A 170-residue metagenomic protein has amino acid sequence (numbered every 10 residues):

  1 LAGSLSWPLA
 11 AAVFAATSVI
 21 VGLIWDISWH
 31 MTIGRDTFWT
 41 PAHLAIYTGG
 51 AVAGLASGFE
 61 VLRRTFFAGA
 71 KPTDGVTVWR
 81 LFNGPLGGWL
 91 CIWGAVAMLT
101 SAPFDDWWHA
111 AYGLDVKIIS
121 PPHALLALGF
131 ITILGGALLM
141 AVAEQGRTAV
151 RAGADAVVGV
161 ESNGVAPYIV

Functional and structural regions predicted by a protein language model:
L1, S18, T73-R80, M98: N-proximal short alpha-helices
L1-L55: N-terminal signal-anchor module of multipass membrane proteins
P8-G22, C91-L99, Y168-V170: Alpha-helical transmembrane segments
S18-W25, G49, A56, A97 (+3 more regions): Membrane-embedded alpha-helical transmembrane segments of multi-pass integral membrane proteins
S28-M31, A56-T73, P103-G113, A143: Transmembrane alpha-helix boundary signature
T37, D74-W93, S101-I169: Membrane-interface helix-loop-helix junctions at boundaries between adjacent transmembrane segments
L44-R64, L125-A141: Hydrophobic cores of alpha-helical transmembrane segments in multi-pass inner/ER membrane proteins, independent
A51, T65-A68, Q145-T148, A152: Short amphipathic alpha-helical patches
